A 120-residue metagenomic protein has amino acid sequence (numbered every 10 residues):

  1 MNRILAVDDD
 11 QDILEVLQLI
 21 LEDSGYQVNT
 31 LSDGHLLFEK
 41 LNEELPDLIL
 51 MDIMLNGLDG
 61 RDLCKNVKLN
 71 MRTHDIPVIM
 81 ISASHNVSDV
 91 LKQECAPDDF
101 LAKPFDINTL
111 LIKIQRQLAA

Functional and structural regions predicted by a protein language model:
Q11-N29, R116: Two-component/phosphorelay signaling modules centered on CheY-like receiver
L14, N56, H74: The feature encodes the CheY-like receiver
T30, L55-L58: Residue-level signal for the "D+5" position in two-component response regulator receiver
T30-L48: Acidic, metal-coordinating helix/loop segments flanking the phosphotransfer/catalytic sites of two-component signaling
D52: Active-site residues of response regulator receiver
F105-Q115: C-terminal output helix
